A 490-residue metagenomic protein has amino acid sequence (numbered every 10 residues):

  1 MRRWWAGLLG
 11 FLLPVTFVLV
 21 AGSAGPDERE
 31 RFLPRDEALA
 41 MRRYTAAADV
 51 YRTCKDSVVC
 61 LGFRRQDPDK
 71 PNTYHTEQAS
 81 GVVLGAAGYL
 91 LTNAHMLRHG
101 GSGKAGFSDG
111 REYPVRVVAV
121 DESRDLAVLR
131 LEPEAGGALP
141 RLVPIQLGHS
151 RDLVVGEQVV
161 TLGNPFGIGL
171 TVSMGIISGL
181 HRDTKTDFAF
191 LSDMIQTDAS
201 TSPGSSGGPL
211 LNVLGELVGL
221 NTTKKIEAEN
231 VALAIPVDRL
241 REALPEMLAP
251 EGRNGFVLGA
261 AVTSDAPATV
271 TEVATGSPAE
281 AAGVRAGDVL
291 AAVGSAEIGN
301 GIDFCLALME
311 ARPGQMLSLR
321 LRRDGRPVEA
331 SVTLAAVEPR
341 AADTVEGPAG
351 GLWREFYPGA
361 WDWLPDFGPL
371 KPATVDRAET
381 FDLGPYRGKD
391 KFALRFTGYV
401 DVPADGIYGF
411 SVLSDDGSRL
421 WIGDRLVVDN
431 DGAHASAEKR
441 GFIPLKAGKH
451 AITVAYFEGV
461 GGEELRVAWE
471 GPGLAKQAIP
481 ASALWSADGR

Functional and structural regions predicted by a protein language model:
M1-F11: Bacterial N-terminal signal peptides that target proteins for export
L9-L19: Bacterial N-terminal signal peptides
G25-P267, T275, I302, L306-R312 (+2 more regions): Serine-dependent protease modules
Q78-S80, G101, S205-G207, T269-T271 (+4 more regions): Short loop/turn microsegments at loop-to-beta-strand junctions
L90-A94, V218, A279-I302: Conserved PDZ fold ligand-binding element
G106-F107, N212, A292, R322 (+2 more regions): A general beta-strand register signal
R116, R130, L248-G252, T269 (+6 more regions): PDZ-domain C-terminal substructure recognizer with occasional recognition of PDZ-binding tails
A341-R490: Acidic/polar, compositionally biased interaction segments
